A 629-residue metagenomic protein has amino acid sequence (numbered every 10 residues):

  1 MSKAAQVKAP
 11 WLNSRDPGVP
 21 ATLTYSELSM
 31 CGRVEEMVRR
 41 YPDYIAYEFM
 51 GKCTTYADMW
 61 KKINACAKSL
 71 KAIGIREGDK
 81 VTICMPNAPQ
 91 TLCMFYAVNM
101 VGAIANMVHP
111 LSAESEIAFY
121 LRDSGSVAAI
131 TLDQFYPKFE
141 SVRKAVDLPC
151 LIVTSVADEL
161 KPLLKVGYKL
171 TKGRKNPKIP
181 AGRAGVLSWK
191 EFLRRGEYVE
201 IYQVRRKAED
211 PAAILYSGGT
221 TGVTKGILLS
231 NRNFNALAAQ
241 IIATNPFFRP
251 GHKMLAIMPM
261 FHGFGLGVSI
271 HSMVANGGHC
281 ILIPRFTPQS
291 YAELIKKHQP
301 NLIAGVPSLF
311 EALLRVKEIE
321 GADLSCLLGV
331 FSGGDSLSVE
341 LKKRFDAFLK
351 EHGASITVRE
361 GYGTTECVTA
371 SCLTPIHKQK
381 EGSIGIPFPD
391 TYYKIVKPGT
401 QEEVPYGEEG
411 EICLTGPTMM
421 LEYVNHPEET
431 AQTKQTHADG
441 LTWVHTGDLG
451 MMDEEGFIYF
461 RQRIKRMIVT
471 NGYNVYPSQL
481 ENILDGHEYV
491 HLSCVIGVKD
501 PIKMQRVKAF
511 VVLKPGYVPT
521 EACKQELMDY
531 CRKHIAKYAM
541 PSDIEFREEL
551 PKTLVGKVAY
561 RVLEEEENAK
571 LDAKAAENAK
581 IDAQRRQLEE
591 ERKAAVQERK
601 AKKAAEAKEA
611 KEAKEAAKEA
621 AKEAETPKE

Functional and structural regions predicted by a protein language model:
A9-N13, G32-T55: AMP-dependent adenylate-forming
L12, S141-A208: ANL superfamily adenylate-forming
D43-A88, L92-Y96, A113-A118: Conserved AMP-binding/adenylate-forming core of the ANL superfamily
L70-I75, G196-D210, I214-A256, G278 (+1 more regions): Conserved adenylate-forming
S112, A129-T131, I303, G416 (+8 more regions): AMP-binding/adenylate-forming catalytic core of the ANL superfamily
N235-K253, F261-A304, V316-K317: Conserved AMP-binding/adenylation subdomain of ANL enzymes
P300-G305, L314-E381, Y392: Gly/Ser/Thr-rich phosphate-binding loop
I386-D390, E402-Q435, V475, K570-D572: Conserved ATP/PPi-binding loop(s) of AMP-dependent carboxylate-activating enzymes
